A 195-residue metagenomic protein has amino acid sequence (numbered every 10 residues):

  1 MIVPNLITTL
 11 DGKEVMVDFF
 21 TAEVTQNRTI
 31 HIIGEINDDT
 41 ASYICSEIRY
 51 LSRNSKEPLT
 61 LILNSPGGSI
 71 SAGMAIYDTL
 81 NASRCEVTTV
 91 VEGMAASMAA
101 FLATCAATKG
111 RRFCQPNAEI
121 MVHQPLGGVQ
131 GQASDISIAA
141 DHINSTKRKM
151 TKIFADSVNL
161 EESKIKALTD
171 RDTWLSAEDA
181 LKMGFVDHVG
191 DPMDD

Functional and structural regions predicted by a protein language model:
M1-D195: Terminal-region recognition feature
